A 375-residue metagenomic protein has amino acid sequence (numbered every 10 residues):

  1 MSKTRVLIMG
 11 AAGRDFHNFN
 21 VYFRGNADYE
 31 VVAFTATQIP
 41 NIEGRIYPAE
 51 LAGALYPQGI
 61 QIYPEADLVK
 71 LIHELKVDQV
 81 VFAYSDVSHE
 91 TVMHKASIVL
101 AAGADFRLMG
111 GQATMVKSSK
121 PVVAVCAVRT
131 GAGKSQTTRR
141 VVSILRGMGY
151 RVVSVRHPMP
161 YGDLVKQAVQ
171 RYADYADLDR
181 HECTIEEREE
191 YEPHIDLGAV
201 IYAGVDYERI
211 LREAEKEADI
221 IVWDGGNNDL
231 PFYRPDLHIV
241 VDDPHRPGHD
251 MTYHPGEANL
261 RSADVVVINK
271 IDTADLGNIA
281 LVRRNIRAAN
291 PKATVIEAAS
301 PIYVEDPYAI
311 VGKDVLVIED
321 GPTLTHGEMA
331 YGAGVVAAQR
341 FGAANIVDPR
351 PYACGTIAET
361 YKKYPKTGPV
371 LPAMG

Functional and structural regions predicted by a protein language model:
M1, G111-P121, R209-R212: A short, basic/flexible loop-to-alpha-helix module at the beginning of a structural domain
S2-L75, V347-D348, A353-I357: A solvent-exposed beta-alpha-beta segment
N26-A27, E50-P57, A101, A288 (+1 more regions): Short helix-loop-beta junction
A49-Q112: Phosphate-bearing ligand-interacting subdomains that bind or position ATP/ADP/UDP/GDP/NAD(P) or nucleotide-linked
V69, L75, V123-A124, Q136 (+1 more regions): Flexible phosphate-sensing "switch/lid" loops adjacent to ATP/NTP-binding sites across phosphate-transfer
L100-V116, H249-M251, T294-A299: Short, acidic/small-residue loops that bind anionic groups at enzyme active sites
A132-G133: Conserved glycine(s) of the Walker
